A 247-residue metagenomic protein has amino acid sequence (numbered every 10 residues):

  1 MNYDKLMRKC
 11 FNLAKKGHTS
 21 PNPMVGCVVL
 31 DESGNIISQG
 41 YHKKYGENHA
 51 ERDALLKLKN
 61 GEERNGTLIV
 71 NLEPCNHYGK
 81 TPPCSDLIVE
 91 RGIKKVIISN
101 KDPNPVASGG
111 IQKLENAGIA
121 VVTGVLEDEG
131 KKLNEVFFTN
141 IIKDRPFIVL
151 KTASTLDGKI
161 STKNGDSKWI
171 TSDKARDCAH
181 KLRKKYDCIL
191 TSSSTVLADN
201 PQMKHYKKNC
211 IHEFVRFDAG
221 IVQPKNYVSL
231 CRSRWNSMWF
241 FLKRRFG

Functional and structural regions predicted by a protein language model:
N2-S20, N140: Short, basic/aromatic recognition patches
C10, G26, C75, L114 (+3 more regions): Residue-level signal for inorganic ion chemistry
P21-M24, F147-I148: Short, small/polar residue-rich loop motifs at catalytic or cofactor-binding pockets
C27-V28, K151: Generic short beta-strand
V29-E129, W239-L242: Zn2+-dependent cytidine deaminase-like catalytic core
N71, K184-K185, F246: Alpha-helix C-terminal capping/helix-to-coil transition sites in glycosyltransferase folds
K94, Y227-S229, G247: Short acidic/polar active-site loop segments enriched in Thr and Asp
T139-N140, R145, V149-T152, L156-L230 (+1 more regions): Active-site ligand-binding patch in enzyme domains
